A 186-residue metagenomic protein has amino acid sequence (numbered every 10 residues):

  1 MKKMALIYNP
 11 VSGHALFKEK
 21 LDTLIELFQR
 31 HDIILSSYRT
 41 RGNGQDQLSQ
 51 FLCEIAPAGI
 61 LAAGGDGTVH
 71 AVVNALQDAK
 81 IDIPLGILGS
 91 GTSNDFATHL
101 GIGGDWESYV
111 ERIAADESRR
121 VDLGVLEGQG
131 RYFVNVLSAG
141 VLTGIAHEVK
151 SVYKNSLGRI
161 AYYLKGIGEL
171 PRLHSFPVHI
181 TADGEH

Functional and structural regions predicted by a protein language model:
M1-A63, H70, A75, E107-E111: ATP/NTP phosphate-donor binding region
A5, Y38-T40, D78-H186: Catalytic core of DAGKc-family lipid kinases
G64-G65, S138: Helix N-cap/beta->alpha junction signal
